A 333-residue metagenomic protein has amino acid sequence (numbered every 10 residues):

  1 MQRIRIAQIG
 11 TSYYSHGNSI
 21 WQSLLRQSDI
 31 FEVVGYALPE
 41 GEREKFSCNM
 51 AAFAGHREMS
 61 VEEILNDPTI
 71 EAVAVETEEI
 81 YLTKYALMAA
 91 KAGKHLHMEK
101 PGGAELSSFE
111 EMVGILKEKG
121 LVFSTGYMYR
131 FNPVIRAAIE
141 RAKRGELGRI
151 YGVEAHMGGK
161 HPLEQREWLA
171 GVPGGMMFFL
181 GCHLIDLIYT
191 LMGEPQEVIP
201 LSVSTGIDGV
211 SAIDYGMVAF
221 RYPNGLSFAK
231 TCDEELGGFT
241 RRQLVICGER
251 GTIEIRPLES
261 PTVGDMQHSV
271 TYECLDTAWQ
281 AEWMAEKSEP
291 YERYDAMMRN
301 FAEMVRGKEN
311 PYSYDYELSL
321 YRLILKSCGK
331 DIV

Functional and structural regions predicted by a protein language model:
M1-A52, A302: N-terminal Rossmann-like dinucleotide-binding module
M1-R3, I9, A72-A74, A296 (+1 more regions): C-terminal helix-rich "cap/oligomerization" subdomain common to oxidoreductases
S12-Y13, Y129-G209: Predominantly a Rossmann-like dinucleotide-binding segment in NAD(P)-dependent oxidoreductases
G41, G237, A285-R299, Y312: Active-site loop of classical SDR/Rossmann-like NAD(P)-dependent oxidoreductases, centered on the catalytic Tyr-X3-Lys
A52-I115: Beta-loop-alpha module in the N-terminal Rossmann-like domain of NAD(P)-dependent dehydrogenases, especially those
M98, F123-T125, I255: Hydrophobic residues in well-ordered beta-strands that form the structural core
E111-M128, R149-V153: Rossmann-fold dehydrogenase core element
I185-T262, D295-K308: Contiguous beta-strand/loop segments that form the cofactor/metal-binding neighborhood of enzyme cores
